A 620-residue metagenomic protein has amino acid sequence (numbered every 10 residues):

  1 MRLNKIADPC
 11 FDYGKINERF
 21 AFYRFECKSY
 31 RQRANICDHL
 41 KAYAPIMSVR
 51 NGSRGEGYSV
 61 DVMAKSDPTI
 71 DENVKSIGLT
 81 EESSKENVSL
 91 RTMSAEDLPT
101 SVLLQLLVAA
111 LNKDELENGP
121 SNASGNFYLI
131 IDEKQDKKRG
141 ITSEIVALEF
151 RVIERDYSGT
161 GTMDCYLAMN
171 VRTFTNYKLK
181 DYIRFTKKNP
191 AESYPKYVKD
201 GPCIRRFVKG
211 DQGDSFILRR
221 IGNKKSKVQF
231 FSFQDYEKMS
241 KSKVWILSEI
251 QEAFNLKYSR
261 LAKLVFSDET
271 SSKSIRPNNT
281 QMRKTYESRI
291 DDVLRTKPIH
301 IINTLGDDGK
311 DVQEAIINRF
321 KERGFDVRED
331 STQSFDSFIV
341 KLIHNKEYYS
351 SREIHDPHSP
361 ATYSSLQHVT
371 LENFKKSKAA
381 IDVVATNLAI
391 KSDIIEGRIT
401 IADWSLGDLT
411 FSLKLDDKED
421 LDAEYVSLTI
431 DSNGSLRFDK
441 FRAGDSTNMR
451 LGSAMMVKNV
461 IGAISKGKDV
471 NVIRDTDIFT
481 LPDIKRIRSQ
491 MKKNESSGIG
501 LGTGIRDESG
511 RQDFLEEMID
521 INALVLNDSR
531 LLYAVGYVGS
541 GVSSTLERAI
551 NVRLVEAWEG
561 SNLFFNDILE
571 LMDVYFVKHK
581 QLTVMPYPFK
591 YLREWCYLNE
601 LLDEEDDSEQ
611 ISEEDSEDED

Functional and structural regions predicted by a protein language model:
M1-A253, K257-L261, V265-N279, I302-D620: Long, contiguous domain-sized segments
N279-K284, S288: Boundary/activation segment at the start of structured domains
D291-I299, W404-L406: A short, charged/proline- and glycine-enriched loop that marks the coil->beta-strand transition at the N-terminal
